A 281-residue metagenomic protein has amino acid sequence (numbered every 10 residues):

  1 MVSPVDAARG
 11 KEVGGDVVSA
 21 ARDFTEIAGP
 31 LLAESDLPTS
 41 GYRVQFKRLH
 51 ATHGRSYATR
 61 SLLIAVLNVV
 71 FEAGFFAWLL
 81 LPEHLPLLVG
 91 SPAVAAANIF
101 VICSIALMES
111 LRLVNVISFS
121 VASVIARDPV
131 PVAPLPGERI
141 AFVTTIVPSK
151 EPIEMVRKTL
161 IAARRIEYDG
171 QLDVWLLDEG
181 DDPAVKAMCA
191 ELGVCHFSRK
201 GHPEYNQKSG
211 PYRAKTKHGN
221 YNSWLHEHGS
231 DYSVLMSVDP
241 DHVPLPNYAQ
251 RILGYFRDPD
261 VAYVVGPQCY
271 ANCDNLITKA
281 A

Functional and structural regions predicted by a protein language model:
V2-P136: N-terminal membrane-anchoring/stem segments of glycan-assembly enzymes
L135, T159-Q171: Short, acidic, metal-binding catalytic loop of nucleotide-sugar glycosyltransferases
E138-V143, D173: Cell-envelope/extracellular polymer assembly enzymes that use nucleotide-activated donors
T144-K158, G180: Active-site beta-to-alpha loop of glycosyltransferases that engages the nucleotide-sugar donor
G170-D181, F197: Short beta-strand/loop segment that forms part of the nucleotide-sugar
D178-K186, A190, G201-P203: A conserved acidic beta->alpha catalytic loop
H196-Y232, P246-A281: Long helical/loop segments within the catalytic core of UDP-sugar-dependent glycosyltransferases, especially the large
V238-V243: The conserved acidic donor/metal-binding loop of glycosyltransferases
